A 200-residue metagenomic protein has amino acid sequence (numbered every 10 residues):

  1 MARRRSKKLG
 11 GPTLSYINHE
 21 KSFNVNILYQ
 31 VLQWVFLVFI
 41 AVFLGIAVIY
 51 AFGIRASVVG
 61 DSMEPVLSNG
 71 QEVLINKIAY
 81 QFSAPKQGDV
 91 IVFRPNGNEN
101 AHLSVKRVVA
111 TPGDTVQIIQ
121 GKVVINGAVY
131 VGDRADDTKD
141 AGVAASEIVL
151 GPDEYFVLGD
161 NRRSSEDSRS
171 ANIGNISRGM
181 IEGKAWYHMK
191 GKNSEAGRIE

Functional and structural regions predicted by a protein language model:
M1-H102, I176-M180, K184-E200: Protein maturation boundaries and topogenic segments
S62-V66, A79-A84, R107, G113 (+3 more regions): Short, surface-exposed secondary-structure edge patches
Q71, K86-V90, D114, E154 (+1 more regions): Structural motif
Y80-Q81, G97-E99, V116, V123-V124 (+1 more regions): Solvent-exposed loop/turn segments at secondary-structure junctions within structured extracellular/periplasmic domains
L103-A128: Mid-length scaffold segments of soluble, non-membrane domains
I125-V143: PP2C/PPM family metal-dependent serine/threonine protein phosphatase catalytic domain, recognizing the conserved
A144, I148-E200: Beta-strand-rich cores of mature extracytoplasmic or soluble domains
